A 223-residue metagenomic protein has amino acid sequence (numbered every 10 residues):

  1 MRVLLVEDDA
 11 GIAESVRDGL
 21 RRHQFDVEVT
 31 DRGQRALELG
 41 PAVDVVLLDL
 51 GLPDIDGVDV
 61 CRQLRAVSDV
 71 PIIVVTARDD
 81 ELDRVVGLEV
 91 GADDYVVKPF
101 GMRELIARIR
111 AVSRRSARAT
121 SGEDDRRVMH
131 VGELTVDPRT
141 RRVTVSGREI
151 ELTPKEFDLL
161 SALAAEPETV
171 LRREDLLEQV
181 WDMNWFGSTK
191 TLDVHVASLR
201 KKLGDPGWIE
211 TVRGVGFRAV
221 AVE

Functional and structural regions predicted by a protein language model:
M1-T120: N-terminal/domain-start alpha-helical segments
R2, A111-V170, E174: Short, Lys/Arg-enriched segments at the junction into DNA-binding effector domains of transcriptional regulators
Q24, P167, G204: Short glycine-rich hinge loops at helix-strand junctions in the catalytic core of two-component histidine kinases
V58, V85, P154-F157, E174 (+1 more regions): Short alpha-helical elements of helix-turn-helix
R103, E174, K190, A197: Residues within helix-turn-helix
E151, V194-V196, R200-E223: DNA-binding patch around the recognition helix
L159-L160, L176, L199, F217: DNA major-groove recognition helices of helix-turn-helix
N184-G187: Conserved micro-motifs of the catalytic ATP-binding
